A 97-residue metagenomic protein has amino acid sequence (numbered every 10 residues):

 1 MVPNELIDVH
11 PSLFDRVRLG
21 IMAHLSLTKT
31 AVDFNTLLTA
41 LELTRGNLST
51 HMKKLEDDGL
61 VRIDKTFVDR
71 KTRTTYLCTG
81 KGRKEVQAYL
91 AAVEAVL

Functional and structural regions predicted by a protein language model:
M1-L6, K84-L97: Amphipathic alpha-helical dimerization/coiled-coil segments that flank or bridge DNA-binding/regulatory modules
D8-N47, T66-V68, R73-T75: N-terminal helix-turn-helix DNA-binding core of bacterial DNA-binding proteins
M52-K53: Short, hydrophobic-biased segments on the C-terminal half of alpha helices that form "recognition helices"
G59: Glycine-centered, phosphate/nucleic-acid-interacting loop/turn motifs that mediate DNA/RNA or nucleotide
I63: Short beta-strand "wing" residues that participate in macromolecule-binding interfaces
V68-Y89: Basic, amphipathic "hinge/linker" alpha-helix immediately C-terminal to the N-terminal HTH DNA-binding motif
